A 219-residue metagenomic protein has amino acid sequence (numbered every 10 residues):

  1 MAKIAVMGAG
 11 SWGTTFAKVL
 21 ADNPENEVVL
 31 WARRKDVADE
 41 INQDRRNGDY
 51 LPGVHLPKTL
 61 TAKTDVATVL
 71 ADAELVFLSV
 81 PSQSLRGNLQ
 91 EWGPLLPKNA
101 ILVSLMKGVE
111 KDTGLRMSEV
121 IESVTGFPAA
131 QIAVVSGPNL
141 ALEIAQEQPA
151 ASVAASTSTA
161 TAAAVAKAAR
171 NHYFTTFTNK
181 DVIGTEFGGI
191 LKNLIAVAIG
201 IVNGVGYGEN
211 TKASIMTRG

Functional and structural regions predicted by a protein language model:
M1-P52, A62-T64, E91: NAD(P)+-binding Rossmann beta1-loop-alpha1 motif at the extreme N-terminus of oxidoreductases
I4, E27-V28, A130-I132, T176: Hydrophobic anchor at the start of a short beta-strand that flanks the dinucleotide cofactor-binding loop
A9, R33, D65, V80 (+7 more regions): Fold-independent oxyanion-binding glycine-rich loops and adjacent beta-strand/coil segments at enzyme active sites
G10, T14, K35, K63 (+8 more regions): Electropositive phosphate-/nucleotide-binding environments in soluble metabolic enzymes
L56, A62-A71, L75-P149: Rossmann-like NAD(P)(H) cofactor-binding subdomain of soluble oxidoreductases
S84, L95, V124-A129, P149-G219: Internal alpha-helical scaffold of NAD(P)-dependent oxidoreductase catalytic cores
